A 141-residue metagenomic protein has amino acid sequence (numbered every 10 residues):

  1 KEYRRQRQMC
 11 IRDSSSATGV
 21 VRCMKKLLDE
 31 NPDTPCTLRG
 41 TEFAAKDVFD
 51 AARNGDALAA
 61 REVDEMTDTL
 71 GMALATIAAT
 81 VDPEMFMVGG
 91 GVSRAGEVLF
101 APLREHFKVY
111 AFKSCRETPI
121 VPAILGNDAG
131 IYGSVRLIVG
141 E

Functional and structural regions predicted by a protein language model:
K1-R7, I11: Single conserved hydrophobic/aromatic residue that forms the stacking wall/gate of nucleotide- or nucleobase-binding
R12-E141: ATP-binding/phosphotransfer module of carbohydrate and carboxylate kinases, centering on a glycine-rich
